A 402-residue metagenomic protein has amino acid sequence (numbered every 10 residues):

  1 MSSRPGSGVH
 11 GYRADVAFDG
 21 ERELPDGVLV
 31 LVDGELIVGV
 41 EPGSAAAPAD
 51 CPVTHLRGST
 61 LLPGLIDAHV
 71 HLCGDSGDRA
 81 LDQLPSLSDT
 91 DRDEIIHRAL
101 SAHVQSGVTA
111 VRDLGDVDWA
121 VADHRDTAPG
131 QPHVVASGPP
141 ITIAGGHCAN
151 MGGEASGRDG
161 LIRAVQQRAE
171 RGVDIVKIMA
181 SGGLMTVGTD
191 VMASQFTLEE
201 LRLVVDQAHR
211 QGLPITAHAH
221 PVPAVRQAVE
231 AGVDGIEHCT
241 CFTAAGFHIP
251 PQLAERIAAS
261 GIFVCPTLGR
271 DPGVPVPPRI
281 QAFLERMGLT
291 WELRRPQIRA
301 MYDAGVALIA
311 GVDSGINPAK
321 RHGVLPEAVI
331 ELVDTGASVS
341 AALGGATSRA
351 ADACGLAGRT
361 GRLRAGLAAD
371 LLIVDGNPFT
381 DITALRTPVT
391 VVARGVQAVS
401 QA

Functional and structural regions predicted by a protein language model:
M1-P48, T60-L61, G376-D381, V396-Q397: N-terminal metal-binding scaffold of metallo-dependent hydrolase/deaminase domains
G34, A346-S348, A365-A402: C-terminal cap of metal-dependent C-N hydrolases
S59-D126, P223, A231: Metal-associated gating/positioning segment near the N- to mid-region
S76-R79, T186, V225-V233, P250 (+5 more regions): Histidine/acidic-residue-rich catalytic or RNA/ligand-binding cores of hydrolases and nuclease-related proteins
L81-E94, G146-R163, P214-A219: Active-site mouth loops of central-metabolism enzymes
D93-A122, Q131-T142, V173-T186, L213-P214 (+2 more regions): Divalent metal-dependent hydrolysis catalytic cores, especially in the metallo-beta-lactamase
G160-C239, T243-V264, M287-L308, A341 (+1 more regions): Histidine/acidic residue-rich metal-binding segments in metalloenzymes
W291-N377: His/Asp/Glu-enriched, well-ordered alpha-helical/loop segment that forms or immediately abuts the divalent-metal
